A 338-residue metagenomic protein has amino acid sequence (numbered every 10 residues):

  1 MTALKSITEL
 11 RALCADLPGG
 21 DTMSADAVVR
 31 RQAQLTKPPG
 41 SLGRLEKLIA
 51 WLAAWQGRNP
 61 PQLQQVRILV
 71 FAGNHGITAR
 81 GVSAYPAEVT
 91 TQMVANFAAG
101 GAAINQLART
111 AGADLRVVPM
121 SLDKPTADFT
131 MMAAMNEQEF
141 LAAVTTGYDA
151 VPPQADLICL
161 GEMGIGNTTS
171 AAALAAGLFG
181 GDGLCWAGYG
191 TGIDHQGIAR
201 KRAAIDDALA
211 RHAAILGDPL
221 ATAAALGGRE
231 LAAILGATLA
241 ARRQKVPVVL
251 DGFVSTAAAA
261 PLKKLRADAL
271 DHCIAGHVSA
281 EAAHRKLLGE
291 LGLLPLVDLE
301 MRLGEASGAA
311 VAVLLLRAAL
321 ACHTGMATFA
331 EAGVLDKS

Functional and structural regions predicted by a protein language model:
M1-S338: N-terminal loops that bind phosphate or other acidic moieties and the adjacent beta-alpha structural core
